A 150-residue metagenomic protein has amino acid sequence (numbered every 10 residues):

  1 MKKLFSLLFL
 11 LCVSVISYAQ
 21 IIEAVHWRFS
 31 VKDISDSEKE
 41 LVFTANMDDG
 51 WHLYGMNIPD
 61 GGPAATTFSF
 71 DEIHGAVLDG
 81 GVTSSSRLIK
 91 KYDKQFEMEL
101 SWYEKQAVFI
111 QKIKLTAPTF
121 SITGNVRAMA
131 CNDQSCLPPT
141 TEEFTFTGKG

Functional and structural regions predicted by a protein language model:
L4-V13: Sec-dependent N-terminal signal peptides
Y18-G150: Extracellular/lumen-exposed scaffold segments
